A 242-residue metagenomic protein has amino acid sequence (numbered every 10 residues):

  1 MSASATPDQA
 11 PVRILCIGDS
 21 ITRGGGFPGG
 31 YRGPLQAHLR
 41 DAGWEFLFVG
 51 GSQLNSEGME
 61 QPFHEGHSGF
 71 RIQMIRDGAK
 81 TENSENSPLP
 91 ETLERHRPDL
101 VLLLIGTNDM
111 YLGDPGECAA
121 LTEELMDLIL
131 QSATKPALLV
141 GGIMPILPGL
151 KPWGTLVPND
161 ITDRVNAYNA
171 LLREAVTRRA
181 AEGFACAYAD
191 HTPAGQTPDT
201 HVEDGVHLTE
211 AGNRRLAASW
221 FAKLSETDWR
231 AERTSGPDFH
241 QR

Functional and structural regions predicted by a protein language model:
R13-I17, T200-R242: Histidine-centered active-site loop/cap adjacent to the catalytic His in serine esterases/O-acetyl transfer systems
R13-L15, I21-E123: Conserved SGNH/GDSL esterase-like catalytic core that processes O-acyl groups on lipids and polysaccharides
I17-I21, V49-L54, L103-N108, G141-P145 (+3 more regions): Active-site-proximal beta-strand/loop segments in catalytic clefts of secreted hydrolases
G24-G26, D109-P115, L147-N159, Q196-V202: Extracytoplasmic/secreted cell-surface and envelope-processing proteins
G43-S52, F184-D190, E232-G236: Surface-exposed patches in mature extracellular/periplasmic domains of secreted proteins
T122-D127, N169, R173: Generic structural signal for well-ordered alpha-helices, preferentially at hydrophobic/aromatic core positions
A133-A137: A short helix->loop->beta-strand "cap" motif at the edges of active sites that frequently abuts
I146-D190, E210, R214: Substrate-gating cap/lid alpha-helix
